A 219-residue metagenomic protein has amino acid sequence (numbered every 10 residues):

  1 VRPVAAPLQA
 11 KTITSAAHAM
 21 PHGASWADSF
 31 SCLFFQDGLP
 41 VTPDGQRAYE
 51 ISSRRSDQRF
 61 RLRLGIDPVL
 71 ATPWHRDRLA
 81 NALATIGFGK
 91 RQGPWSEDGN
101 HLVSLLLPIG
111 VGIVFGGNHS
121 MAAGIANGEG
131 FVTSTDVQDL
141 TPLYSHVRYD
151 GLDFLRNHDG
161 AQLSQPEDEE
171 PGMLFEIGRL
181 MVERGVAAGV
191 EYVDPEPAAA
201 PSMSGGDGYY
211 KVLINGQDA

Functional and structural regions predicted by a protein language model:
V1-V111: Short alpha-helix boundary/capping and kink motifs at helix termini
R47, V147, D207-G208: Intrinsically disordered, low-complexity segments enriched in small/polar residues
N81, T85, A126, R179: Charged/polar, solvent-exposed surface patches and flexible loops
V111-N118: Extended catalytic/binding region for NAD+/ADP-ribose chemistry, centered on the ART fold
N118-F131: Short active-site loop/helix that positions an aromatic residue
V132-G160: Charge-dense polyanion-binding interfaces
Q162-A219: Long, compositionally biased intrinsically disordered regions
